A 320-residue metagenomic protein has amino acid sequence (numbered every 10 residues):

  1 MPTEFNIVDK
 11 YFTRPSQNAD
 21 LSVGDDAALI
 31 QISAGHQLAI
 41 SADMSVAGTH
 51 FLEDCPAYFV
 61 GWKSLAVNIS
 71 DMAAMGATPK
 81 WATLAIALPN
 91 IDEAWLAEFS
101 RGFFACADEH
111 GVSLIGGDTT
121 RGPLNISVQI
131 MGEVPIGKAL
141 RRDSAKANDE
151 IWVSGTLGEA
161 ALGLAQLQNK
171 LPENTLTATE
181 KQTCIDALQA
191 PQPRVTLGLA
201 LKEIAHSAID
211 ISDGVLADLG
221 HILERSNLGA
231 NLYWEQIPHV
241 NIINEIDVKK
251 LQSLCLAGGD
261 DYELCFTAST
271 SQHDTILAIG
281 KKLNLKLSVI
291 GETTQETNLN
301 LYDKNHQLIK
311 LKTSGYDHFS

Functional and structural regions predicted by a protein language model:
M1-H50, D54-P56, M75, K80 (+2 more regions): Extreme N-terminal cap/leader segments of soluble proteins
M1-T13, P89-S113, T120-I126, M131 (+2 more regions): Glycine-/charge-enriched secondary-structure boundary and capping motifs
D20-V23, A39-S41, I115-G117, W152-G155 (+2 more regions): General beta-strand structural signal in soluble alpha/beta enzymes
L29, N68, G76, L114 (+4 more regions): Residue-level signal for inorganic ion chemistry
I32, S45, T78-K170, E292: Glycine-rich anion-binding loops of enzyme active sites
A57-W81, E98-E109, T196, A200 (+1 more regions): Small-aliphatic-rich amphipathic alpha-helix that forms the alpha element of a beta-alpha
A178-H221: Polyanion-binding loop/helix "lid" in catalytic or ligand-binding cores
